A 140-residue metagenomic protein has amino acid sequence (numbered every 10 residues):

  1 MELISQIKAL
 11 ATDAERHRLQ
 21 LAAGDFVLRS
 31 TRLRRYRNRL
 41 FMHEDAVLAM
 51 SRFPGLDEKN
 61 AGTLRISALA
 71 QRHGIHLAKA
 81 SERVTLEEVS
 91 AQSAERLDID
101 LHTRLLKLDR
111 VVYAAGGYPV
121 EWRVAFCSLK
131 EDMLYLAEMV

Functional and structural regions predicted by a protein language model:
M1-V140: C-terminal all-alpha effector/ligand-binding and dimerization domain of prokaryotic HTH-type transcriptional repressors
